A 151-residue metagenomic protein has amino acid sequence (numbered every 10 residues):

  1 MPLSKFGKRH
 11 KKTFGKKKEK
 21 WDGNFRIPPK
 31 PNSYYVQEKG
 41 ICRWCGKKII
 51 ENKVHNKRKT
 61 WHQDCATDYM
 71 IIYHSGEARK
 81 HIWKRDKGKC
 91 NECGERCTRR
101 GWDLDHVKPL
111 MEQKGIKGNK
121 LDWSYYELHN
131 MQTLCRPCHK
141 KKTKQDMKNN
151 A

Functional and structural regions predicted by a protein language model:
P2-R26, S33-M70: BZIP DNA-binding basic region
F14, L110, T143: Alpha-helical and His/Cys-centered functional microenvironments
R26-Y34, N56-E92, K120-Y125, H129: Short, charged surface segments at domain edges that flank catalytic/cofactor-binding sites
Q37, W83, M147: A short, flexible N-terminal coil/short beta segment enriched in small residues
G40-I49, S75-K108, C135-P137: Short cysteine-rich loop/turn motifs with clustered Cys
K53, G101-L104, D146-N149: Generic domain-boundary/flexible-linker signal
A66, M70, E95-T98, L128-A151: Short Cys/His-centered divalent metal-binding micro-motifs
E95-T133: Histidine-centered nuclease catalytic patch
